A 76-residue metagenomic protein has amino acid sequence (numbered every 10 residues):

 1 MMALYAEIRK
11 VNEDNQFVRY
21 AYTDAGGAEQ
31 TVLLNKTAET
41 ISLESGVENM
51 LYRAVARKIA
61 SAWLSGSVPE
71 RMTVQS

Functional and structural regions predicted by a protein language model:
A3-N35: N-terminal acidic leader/helix
E29-S76: Acidic, low-complexity intrinsically disordered segments
